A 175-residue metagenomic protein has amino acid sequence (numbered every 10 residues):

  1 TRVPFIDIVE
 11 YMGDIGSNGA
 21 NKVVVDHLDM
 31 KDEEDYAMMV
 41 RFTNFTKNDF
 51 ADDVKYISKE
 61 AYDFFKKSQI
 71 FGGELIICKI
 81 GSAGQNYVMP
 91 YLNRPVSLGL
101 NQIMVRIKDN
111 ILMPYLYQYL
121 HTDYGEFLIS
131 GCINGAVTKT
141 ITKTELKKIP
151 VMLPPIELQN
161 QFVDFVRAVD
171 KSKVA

Functional and structural regions predicted by a protein language model:
T1-V23, K148, M152-A175: Non-catalytic DNA-recognition/assembly elements of restriction-modification systems
I6-D29, T43-G72: Sequence-specific dsDNA recognition surfaces
D29, P95-I103, I111-P114, N134-N160: A short glycine-rich beta-alpha junction/loop motif
R41, E60-H121: A short beta-sheet element
Q118-Y119, G131-N134: Short, positively charged
G125-I129: Periplasmic-binding protein-like
